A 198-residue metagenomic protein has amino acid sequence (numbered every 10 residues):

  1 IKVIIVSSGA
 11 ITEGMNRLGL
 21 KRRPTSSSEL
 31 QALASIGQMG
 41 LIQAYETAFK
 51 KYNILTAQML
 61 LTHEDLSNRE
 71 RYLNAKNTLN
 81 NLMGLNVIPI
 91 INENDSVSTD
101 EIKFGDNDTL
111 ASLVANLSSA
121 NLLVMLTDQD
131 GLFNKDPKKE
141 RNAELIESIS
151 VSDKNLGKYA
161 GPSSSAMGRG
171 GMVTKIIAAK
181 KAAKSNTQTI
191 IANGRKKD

Functional and structural regions predicted by a protein language model:
I1-K184, Q188, G194-K196: Nucleotide/pyrophosphate-binding catalytic subdomain
